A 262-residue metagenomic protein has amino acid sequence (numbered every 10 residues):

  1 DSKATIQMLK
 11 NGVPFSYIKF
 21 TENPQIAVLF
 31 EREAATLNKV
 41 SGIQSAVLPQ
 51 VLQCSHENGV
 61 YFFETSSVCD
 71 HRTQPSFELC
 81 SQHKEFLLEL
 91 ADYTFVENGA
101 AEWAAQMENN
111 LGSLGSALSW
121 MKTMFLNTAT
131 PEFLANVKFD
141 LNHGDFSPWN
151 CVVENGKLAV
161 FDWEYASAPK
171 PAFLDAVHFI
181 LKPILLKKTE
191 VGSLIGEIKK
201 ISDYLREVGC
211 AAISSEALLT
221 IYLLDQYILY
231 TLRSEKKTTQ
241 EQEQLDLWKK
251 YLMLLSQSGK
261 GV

Functional and structural regions predicted by a protein language model:
S2-E31: ATP-binding glycine-rich loop module of kinase domains
A4-M8, T130-L174: Active-site acidic catalytic loop and adjacent metal/ATP-binding pocket of ATP-dependent phosphoryl transfer enzymes
Y17-N23, S66, D162-E164: Active-site ExK catalytic segment of metal-dependent nucleases
E31-L48, V68-N110, T123-N136, D140 (+1 more regions): Conserved kinase catalytic-core helix
Q50-G59: Short beta-strand micro-motifs within the conserved protein kinase catalytic domain, predominantly in the N-lobe
V60-D70: Conserved short submotifs of the Hanks-type protein kinase catalytic core that shape the nucleotide-binding pocket
L174-C210, L223-K237: Active-site activation/catalytic loop segments of kinase-like enzymes and analogous catalytic loops in related
V191-I195, L229-V262: ATP/Mg2+ or Mg2+-diphosphate-binding catalytic cores that bind nucleotide phosphates or diphosphates via glycine-rich
